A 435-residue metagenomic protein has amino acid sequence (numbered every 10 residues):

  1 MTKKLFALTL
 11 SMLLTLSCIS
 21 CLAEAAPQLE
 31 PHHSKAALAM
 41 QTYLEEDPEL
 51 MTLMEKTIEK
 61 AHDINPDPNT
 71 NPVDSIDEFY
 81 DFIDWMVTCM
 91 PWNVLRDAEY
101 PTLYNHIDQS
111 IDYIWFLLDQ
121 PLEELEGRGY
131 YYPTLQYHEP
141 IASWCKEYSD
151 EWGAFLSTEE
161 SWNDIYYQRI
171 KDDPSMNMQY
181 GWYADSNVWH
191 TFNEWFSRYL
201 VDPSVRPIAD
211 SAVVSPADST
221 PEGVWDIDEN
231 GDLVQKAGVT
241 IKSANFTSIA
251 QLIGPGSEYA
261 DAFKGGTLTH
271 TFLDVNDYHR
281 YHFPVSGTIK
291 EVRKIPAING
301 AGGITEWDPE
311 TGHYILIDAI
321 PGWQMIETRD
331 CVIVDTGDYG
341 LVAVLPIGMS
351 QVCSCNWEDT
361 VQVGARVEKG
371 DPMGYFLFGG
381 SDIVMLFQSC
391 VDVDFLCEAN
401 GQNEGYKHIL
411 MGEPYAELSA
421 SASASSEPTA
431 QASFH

Functional and structural regions predicted by a protein language model:
M1-A7: Positively charged n-region of N-terminal signal peptides that target proteins for export
L10, L14-C18: Hydrophobic core
A23: Conserved functional hotspot residues at active sites or interaction interfaces
A26-H435: Contiguous, well-folded functional domains in the mature portion of proteins
